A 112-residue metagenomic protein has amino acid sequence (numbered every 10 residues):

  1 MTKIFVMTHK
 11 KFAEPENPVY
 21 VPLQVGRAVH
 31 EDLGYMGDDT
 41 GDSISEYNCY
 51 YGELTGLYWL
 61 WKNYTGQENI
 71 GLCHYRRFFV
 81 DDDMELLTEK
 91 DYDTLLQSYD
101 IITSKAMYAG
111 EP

Functional and structural regions predicted by a protein language model:
M1-P112: ER/Golgi luminal nucleotide-sugar-dependent glycosyltransferases, focusing on the catalytic module
